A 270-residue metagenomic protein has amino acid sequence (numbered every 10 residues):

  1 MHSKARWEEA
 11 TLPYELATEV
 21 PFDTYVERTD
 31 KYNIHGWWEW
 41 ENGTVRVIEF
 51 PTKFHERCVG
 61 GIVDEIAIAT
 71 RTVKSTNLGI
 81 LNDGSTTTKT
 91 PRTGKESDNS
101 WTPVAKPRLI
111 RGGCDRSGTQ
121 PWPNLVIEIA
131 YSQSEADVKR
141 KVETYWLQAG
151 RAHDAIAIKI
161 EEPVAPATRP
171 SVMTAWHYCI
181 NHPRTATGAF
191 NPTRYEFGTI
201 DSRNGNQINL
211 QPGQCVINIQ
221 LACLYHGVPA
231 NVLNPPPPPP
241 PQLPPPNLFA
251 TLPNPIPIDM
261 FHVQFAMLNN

Functional and structural regions predicted by a protein language model:
M1-N270: Gly/Pro/Ser/Thr-rich low-complexity, intrinsically disordered segments predominantly at protein N-termini
